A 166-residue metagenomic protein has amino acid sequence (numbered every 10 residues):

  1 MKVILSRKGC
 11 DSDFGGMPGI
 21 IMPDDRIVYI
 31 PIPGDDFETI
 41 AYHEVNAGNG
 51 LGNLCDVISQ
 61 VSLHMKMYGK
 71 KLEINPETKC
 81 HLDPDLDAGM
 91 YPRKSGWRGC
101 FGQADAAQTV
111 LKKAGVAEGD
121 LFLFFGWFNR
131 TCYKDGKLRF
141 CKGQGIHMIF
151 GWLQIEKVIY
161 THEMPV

Functional and structural regions predicted by a protein language model:
K2-I4, D11-D13, G19-V166: Structured alpha/beta reader/binder surfaces that contact nucleic acids or chromatin modification marks
